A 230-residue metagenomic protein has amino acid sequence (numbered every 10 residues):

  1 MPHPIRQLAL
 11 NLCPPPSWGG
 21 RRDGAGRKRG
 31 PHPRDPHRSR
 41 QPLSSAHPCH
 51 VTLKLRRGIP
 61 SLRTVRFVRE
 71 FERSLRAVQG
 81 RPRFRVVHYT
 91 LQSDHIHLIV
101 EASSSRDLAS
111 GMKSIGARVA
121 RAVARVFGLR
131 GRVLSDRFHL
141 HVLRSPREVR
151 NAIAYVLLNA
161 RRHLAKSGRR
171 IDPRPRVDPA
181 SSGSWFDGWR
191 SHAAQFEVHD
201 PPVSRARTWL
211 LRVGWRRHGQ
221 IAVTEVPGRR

Functional and structural regions predicted by a protein language model:
M1-C49, L53-S93, E101-R230: Short Pro-Cys-Gly-centered "Cys-loop" motif that presents a nucleophilic cysteine in a tight turn
